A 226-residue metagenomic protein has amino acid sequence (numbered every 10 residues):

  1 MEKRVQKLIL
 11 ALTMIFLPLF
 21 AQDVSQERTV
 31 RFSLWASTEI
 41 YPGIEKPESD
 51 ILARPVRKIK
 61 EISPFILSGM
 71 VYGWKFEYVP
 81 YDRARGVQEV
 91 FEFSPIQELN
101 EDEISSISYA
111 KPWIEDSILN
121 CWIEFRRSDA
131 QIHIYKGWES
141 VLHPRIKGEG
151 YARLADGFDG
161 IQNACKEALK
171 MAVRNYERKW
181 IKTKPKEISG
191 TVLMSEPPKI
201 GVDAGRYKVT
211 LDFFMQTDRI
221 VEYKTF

Functional and structural regions predicted by a protein language model:
M1-I9: Bacterial N-terminal signal peptides that target proteins for export
T13-A21: Hydrophobic h-region of N-terminal signal peptides that target proteins for export in Gram-negative bacteria
F20-F226: Domain-level marker for long, solvent-exposed, non-transmembrane regions
